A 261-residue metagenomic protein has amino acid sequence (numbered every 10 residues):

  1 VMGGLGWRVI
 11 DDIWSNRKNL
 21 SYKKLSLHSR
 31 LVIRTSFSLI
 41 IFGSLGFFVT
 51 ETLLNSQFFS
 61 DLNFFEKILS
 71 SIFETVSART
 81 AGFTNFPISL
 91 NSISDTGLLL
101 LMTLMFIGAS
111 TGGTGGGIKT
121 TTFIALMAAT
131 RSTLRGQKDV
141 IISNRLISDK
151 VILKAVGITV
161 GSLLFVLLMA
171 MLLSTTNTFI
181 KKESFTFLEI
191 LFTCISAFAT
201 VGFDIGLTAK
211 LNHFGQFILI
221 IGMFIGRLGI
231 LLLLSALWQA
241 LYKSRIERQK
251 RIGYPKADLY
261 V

Functional and structural regions predicted by a protein language model:
V1-V261: Membrane-proximal intracellular helices of multi-pass ion channels
